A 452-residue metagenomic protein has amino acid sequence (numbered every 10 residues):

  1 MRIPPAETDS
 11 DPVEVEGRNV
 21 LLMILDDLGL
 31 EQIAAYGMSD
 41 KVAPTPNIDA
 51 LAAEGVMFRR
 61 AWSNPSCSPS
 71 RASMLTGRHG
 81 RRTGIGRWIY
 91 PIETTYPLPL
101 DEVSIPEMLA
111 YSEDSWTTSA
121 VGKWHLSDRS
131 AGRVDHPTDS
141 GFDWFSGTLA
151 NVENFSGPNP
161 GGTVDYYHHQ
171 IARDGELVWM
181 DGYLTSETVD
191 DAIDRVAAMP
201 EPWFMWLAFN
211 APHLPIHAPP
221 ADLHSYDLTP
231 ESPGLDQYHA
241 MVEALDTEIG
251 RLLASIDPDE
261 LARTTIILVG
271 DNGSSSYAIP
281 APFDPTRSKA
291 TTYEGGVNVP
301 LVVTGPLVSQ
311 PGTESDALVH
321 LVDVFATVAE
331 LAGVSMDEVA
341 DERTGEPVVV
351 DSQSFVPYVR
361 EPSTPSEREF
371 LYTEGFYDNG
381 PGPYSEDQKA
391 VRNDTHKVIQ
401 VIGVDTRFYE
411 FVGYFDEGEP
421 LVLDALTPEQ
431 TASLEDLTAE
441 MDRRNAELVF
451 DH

Functional and structural regions predicted by a protein language model:
I3-P4, D9-I402, T406, F411-A439 (+1 more regions): Formylglycine-dependent sulfatase
